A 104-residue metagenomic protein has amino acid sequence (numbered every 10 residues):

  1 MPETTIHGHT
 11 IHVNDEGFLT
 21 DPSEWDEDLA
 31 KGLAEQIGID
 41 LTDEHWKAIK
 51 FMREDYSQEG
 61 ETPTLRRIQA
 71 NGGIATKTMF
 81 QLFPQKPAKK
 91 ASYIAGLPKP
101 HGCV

Functional and structural regions predicted by a protein language model:
T4-E35: N-terminal first-folded block
V13, L65-V104: Helix-rich interaction surfaces within compact, conserved domain-sized segments that mediate assembly or partner
N14-E16, I49-F51, G73: A short, structure-level motif marking secondary-structure boundaries and short turns
F18-S23, E54-Y56, L65-R66, M79: A short, ordered amphipathic alpha-helix with a cationic face
P22-L29, S57-E61, N71: Short acidic alpha-helix initiation/capping motifs at coil-to-helix transition points, especially at protein N-termini
A30, A34-R53, Q58, L65 (+1 more regions): Metallocofactor- and cofactor-centric catalytic cores in central/energy metabolism, strongly enriched
Y56-G60, K99-G102: Short helix-capping/linker segments at secondary-structure and domain boundaries
